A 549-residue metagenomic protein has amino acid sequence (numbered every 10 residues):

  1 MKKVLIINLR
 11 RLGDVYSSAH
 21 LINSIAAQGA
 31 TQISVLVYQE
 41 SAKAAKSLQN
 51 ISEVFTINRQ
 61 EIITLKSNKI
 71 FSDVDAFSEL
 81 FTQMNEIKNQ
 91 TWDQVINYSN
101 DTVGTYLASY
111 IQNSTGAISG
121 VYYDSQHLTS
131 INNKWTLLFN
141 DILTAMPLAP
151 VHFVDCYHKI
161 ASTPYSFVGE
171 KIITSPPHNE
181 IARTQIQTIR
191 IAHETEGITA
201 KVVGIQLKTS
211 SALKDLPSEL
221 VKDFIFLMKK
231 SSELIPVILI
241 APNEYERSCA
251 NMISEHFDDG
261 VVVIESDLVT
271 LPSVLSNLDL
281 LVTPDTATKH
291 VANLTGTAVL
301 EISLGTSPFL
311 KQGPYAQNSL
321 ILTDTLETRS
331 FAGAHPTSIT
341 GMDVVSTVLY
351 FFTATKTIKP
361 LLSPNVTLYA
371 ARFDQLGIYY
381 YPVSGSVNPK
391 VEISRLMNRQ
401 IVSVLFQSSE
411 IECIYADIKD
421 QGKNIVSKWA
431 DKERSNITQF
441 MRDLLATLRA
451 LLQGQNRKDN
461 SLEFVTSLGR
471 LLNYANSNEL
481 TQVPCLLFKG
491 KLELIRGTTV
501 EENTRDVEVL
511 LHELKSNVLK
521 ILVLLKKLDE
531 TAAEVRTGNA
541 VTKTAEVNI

Functional and structural regions predicted by a protein language model:
M1-I549: Catalytic machinery of carbohydrate-active enzymes, primarily nucleotide-sugar-dependent glycosyltransferases
